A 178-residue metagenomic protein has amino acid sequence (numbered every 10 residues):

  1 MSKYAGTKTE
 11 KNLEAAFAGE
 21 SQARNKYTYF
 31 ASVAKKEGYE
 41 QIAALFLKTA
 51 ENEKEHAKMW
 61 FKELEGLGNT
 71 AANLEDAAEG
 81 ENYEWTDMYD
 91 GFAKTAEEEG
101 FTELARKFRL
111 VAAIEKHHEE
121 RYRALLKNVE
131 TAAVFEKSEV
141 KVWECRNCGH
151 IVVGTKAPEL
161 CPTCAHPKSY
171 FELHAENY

Functional and structural regions predicted by a protein language model:
M1-Y178: Non-heme di-metal
